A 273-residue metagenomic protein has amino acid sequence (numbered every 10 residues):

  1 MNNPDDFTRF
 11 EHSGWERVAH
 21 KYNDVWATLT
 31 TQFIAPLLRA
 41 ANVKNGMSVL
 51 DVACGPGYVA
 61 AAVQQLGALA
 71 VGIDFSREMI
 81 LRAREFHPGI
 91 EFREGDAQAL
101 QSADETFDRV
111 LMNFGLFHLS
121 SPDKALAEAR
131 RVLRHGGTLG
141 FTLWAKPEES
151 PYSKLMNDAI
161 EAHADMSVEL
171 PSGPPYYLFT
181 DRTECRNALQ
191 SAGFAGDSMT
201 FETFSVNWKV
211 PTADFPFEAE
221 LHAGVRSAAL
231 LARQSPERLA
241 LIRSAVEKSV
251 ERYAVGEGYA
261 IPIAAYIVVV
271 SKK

Functional and structural regions predicted by a protein language model:
M1-M47, Y58-A62, E78-R82, F86 (+2 more regions): Conserved class I S-adenosyl-L-methionine
P4-F7, V18, M199-E257: C-terminal helical/coil "lid" or tail adjacent to the Rossmann-like core of SAM-dependent
S48-L100, R109, K124: Class I SAM-dependent methyltransferase SAM/SAH-binding core
L50, F107-F114, A265: Short SAM/SAH-binding signature in class I
R109-P122, A145: A short SAM/SAH-binding and catalytic strip from SAM-dependent methyltransferases
K124, R130-R134, T138-P211, L231 (+1 more regions): Conserved catalytic/acceptor-binding region of the Class I
P262-V268: Short hydrophobic/aromatic beta-strand or adjacent loop that forms the aromatic wall/cage of a ligand/substrate-binding
